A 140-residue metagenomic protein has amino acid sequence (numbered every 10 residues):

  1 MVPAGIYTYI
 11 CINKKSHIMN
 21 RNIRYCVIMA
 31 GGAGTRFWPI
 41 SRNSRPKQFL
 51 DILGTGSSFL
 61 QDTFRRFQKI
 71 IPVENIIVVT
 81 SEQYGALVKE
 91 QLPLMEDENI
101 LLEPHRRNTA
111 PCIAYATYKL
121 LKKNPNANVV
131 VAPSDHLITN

Functional and structural regions predicted by a protein language model:
H17-I28, R36-N43, G54-P133, T139: Conserved N-terminal catalytic core of the sugar/cofactor nucleotidyltransferase
